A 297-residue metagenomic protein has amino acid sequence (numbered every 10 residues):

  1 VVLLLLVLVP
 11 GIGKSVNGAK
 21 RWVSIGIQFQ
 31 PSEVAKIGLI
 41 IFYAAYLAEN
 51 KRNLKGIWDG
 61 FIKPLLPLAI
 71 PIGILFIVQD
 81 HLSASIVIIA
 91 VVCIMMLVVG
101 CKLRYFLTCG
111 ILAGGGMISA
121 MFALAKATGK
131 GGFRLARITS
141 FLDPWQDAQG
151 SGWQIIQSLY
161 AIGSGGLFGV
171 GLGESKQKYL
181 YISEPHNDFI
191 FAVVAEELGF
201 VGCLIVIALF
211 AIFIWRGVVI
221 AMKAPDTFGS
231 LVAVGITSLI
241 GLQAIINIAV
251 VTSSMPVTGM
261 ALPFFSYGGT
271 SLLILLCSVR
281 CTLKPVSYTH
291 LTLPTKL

Functional and structural regions predicted by a protein language model:
V1-S151, A192-S253, C277-C281: Hydrophobic alpha-helical transmembrane segments of multi-pass inner membrane proteins, especially in bacterial systems
S83-A84, M260-L275: Loop-to-transmembrane alpha-helix initiation sites
I155-F168: Extracytosolic (periplasmic/ER-lumenal) interhelical loops and adjacent juxtamembrane/interface segments of multi-pass
G166-L198: Long extracytoplasmic/lumenal interhelical loops at the membrane interface of multi-pass membrane proteins
V251-P263: Extracellular/periplasmic helix-loop-helix junctions in multi-pass membrane proteins
T282-S287: Acidic, proline/serine/threonine- and glycine-rich low-complexity intrinsically disordered segments
T289-T295: Conserved small/polar residues in nucleotide/adenosyl-binding loops
